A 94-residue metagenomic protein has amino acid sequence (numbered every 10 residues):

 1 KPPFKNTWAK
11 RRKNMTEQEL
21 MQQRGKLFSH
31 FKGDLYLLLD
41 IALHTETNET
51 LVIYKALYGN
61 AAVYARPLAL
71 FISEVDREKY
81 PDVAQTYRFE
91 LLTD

Functional and structural regions predicted by a protein language model:
P2-D94: Mixed-charge, low-complexity intrinsically disordered regions
